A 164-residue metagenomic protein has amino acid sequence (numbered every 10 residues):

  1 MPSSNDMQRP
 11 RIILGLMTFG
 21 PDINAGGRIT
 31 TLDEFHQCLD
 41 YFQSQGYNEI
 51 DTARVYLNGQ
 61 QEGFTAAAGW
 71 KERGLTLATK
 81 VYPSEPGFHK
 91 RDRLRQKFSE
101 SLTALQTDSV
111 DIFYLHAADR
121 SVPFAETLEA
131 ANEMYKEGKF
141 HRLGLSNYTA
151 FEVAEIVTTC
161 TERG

Functional and structural regions predicted by a protein language model:
M1-L75, K136: N-terminal binding-site loop/beta-alpha segment at the start of enzyme catalytic domains that lines or forms
R9-I13, N48-E49, G74-K80, S109-Y114 (+1 more regions): Structural preference for beta-strand elements that scaffold enzyme active sites
M17-F19, A53-V55, K80-S84, L115-A118 (+1 more regions): Active-site beta-loop-alpha junctions enriched in small/polar residues
T30, D40, F88-G164: Glycine/proline-rich, positively charged, aromatic-decorated active-site loop/lid region on the catalytic face
K71, P83, T159-R163: A short linear boundary/processing microfeature
E72-D92, H116-A117: Structural motif corresponding to the early beta-alpha repeats
